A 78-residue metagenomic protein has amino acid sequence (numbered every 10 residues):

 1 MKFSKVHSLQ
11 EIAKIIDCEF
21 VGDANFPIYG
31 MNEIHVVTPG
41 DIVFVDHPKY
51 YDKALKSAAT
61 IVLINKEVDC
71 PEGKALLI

Functional and structural regions predicted by a protein language model:
M1-I78: Terminal amphipathic alpha-helical/low-complexity segments used for targeting or macromolecular assembly
